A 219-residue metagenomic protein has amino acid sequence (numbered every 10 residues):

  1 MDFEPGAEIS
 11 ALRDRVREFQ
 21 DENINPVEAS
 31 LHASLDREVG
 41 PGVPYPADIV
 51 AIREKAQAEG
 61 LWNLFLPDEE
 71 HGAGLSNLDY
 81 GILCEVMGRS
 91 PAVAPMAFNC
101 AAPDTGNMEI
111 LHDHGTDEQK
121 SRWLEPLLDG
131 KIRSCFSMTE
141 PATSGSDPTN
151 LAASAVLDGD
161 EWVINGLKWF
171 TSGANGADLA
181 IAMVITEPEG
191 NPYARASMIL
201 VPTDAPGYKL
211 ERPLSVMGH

Functional and structural regions predicted by a protein language model:
M1-C100, E118-R122, P126: Amphipathic, small/basic residue-rich leader segments at the start of a protein or domain
F3-E8, L12, T186, M198 (+1 more regions): Glycine-rich beta->alpha junctions and the first turn(s) of the following alpha-helix
I9, Q20, G60, L83 (+5 more regions): Buried hydrophobic positions in well-ordered alpha/beta secondary-structure cores of metabolic enzymes
M96-E118, D147: N-terminal glycine-rich flavin-associated loop
L127, A142-S146, F170-G173, P188-G190 (+1 more regions): Short Gly/Pro-enriched turn/cap motifs at secondary-structure boundaries
G130-T139, M183: A short, Trp-centered hydrophobic/proline-enriched beta-strand micro-motif
T143-L151, L157, W162: Hydrophobic, small-residue-rich alpha-helical packing segments that form membrane-like cores
A152, D160-E161, N165-E211: A short core secondary-structure module
